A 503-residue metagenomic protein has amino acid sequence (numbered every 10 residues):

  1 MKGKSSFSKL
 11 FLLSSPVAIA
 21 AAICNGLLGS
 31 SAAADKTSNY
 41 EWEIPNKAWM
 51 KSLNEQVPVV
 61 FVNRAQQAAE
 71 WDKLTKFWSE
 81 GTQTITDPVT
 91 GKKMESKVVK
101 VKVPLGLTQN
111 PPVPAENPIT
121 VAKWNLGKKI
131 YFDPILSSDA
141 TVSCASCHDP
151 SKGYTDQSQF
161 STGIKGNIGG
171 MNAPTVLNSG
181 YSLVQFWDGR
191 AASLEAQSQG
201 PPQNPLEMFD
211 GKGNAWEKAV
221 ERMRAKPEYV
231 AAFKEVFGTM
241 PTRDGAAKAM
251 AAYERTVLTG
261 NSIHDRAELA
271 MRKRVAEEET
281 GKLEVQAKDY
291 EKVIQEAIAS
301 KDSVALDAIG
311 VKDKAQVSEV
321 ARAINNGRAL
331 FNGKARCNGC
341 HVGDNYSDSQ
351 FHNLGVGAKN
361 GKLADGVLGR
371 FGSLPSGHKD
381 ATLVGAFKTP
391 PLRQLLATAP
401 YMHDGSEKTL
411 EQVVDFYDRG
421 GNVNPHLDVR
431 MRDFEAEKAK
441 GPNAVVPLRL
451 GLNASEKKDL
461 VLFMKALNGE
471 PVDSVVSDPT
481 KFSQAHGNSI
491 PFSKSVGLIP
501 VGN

Functional and structural regions predicted by a protein language model:
K2, C24-N503: Periplasmic c-type cytochrome electron-transfer domains
K2-V17: Bacterial N-terminal signal peptides that target proteins for export
S14-G26: Bacterial N-terminal signal peptides
